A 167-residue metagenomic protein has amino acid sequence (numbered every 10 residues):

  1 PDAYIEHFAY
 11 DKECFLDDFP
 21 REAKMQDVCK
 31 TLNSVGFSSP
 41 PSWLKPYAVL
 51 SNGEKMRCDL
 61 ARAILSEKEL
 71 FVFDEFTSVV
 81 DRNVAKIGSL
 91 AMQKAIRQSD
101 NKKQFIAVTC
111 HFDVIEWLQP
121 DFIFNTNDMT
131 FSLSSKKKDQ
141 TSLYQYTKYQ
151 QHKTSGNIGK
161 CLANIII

Functional and structural regions predicted by a protein language model:
P1-G36, E116-W117: ABC ATPase nucleotide-binding domain signature region
T31-P40, N52-F73: GG-anchored amphipathic helix commonly corresponding to the ABC/SMC/Rad50 NBD signature/C-loop
S42-A48: Interfacial catalytic loop of ABC nucleotide-binding domains
K68-L70, Q98-I106: Loop/turn-to-beta-strand initiation segments
V72-V84: Walker B catalytic motif
R82-N101: Helical segment within the ABC ATPase nucleotide-binding domain
K102-Q104, H111-Y146: C-terminal lobe/lid and adjacent interdomain/linker elements of RecA-like ASCE P-loop ATPase modules
K138-I167: Non-catalytic substrate-recognition and accessory regions of acyl/acetyltransferase enzymes
